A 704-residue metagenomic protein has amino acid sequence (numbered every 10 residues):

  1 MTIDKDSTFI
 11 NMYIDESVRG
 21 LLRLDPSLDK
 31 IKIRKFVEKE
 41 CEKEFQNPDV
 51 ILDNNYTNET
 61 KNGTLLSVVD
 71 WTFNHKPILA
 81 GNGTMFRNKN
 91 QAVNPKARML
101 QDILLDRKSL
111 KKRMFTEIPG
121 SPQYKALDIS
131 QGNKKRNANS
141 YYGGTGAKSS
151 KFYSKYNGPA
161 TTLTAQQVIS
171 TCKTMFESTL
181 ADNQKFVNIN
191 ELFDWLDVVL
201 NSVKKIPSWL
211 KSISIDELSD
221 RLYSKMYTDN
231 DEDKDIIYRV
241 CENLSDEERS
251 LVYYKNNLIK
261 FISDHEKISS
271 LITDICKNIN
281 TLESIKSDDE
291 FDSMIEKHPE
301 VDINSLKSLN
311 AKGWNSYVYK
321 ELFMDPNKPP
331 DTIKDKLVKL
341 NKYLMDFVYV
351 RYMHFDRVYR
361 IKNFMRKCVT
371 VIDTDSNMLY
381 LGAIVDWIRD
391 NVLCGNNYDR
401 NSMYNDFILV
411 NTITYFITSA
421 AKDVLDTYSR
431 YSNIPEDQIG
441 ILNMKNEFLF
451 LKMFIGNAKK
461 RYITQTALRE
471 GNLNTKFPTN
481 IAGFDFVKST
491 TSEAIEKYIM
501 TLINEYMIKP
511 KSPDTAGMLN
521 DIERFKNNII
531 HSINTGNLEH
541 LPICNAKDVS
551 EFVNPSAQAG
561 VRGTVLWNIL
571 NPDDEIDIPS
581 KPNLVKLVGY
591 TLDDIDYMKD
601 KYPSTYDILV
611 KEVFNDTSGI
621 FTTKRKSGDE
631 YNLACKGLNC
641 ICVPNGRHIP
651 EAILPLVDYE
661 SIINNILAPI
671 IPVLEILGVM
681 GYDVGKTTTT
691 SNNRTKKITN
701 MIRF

Functional and structural regions predicted by a protein language model:
M1-F704: Conserved acidic
